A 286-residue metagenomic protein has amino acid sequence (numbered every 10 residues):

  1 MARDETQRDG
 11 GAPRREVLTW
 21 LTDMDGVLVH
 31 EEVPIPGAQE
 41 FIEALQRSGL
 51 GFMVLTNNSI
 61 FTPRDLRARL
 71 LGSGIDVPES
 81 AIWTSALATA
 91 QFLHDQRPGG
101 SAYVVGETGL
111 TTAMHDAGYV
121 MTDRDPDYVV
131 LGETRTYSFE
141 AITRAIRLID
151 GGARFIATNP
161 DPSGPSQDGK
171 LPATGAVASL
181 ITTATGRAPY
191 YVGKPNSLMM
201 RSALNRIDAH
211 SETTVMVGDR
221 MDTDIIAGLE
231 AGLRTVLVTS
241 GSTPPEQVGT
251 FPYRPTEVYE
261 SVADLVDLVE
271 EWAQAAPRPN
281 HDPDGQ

Functional and structural regions predicted by a protein language model:
A2-L50, S59-W83, L87-Q286: Asp-based, Mg2+/Mn2+-dependent phosphohydrolase catalytic module
